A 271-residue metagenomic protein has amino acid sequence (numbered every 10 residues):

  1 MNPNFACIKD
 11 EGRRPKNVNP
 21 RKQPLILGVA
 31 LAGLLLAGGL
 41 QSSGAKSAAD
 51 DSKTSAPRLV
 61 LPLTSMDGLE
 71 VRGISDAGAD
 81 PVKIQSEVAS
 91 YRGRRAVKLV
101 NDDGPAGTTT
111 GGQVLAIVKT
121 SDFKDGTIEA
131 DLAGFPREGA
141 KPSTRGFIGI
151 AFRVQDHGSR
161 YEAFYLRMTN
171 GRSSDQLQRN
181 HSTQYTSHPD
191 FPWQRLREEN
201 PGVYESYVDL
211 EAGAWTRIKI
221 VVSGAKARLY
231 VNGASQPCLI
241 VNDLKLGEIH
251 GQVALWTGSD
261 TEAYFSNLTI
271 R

Functional and structural regions predicted by a protein language model:
F5-V29: Bacterial N-terminal signal peptides that target proteins for export
C7-D10, A32, S223, G258: Residue-level detector of alpha-helix boundary/anchor positions
R13-P15, L25, S43, T183-T186 (+1 more regions): Compositionally biased, intrinsically disordered low-complexity segments enriched in polar/proline residues
G28-G39: Bacterial N-terminal signal peptides
A37, S42-A49: Boundary at the C-terminal end of the N-terminal hydrophobic targeting segment
K46-R271: Extracellular glycan-recognition regions
